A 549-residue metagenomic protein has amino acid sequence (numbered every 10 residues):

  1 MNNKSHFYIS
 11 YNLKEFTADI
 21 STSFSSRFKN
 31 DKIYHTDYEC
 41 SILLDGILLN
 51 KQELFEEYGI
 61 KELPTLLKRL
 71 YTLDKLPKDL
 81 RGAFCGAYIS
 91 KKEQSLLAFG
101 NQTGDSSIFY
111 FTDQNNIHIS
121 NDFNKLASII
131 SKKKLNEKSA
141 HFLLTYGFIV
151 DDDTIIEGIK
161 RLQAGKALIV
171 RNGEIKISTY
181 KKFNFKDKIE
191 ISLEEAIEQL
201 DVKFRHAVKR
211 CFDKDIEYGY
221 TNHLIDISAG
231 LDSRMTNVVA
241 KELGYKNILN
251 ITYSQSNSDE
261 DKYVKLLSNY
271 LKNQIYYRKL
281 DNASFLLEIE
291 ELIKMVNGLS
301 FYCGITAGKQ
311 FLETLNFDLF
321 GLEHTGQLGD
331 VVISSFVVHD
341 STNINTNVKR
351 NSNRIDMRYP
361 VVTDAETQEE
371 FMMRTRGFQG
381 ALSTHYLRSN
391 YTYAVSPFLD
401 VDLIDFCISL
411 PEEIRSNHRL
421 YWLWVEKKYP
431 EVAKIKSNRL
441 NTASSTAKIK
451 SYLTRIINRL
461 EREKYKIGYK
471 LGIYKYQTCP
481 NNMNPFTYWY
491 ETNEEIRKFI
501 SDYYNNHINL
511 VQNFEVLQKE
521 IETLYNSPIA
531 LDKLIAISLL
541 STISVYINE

Functional and structural regions predicted by a protein language model:
M1-D19, E57-K61, T65, N481-E549: Non-catalytic N-terminal targeting/anchoring module and adjacent flexible stem/linker that precedes the structured
M1-R278, N282-A283: Cysteine-centered catalytic environments shared across enzyme families
K61-L66, T72-K75, K125, K138-S139 (+12 more regions): Exposed alpha-helical structural elements
L70-D74, Y146-G147, V296-G298, T523-P528 (+1 more regions): Short loop/turn hinge sites at secondary-structure boundaries
D79-G82, D153-Q163, D215-T221, S389-N390 (+4 more regions): Short coil/turn segments at secondary-structure boundaries
G82-A83, G377-G380, G472-I473: Short, motif-level signal for alpha-helix interfacial/capping segments enriched in acidic residues and aromatics/proline
E93-Q94, N172, K182-K434, T446-I457 (+2 more regions): ATP-dependent adenylate-handling active sites, centered on carboxylate activation for C-N bond formation
V338, E431-N526: PAPS-dependent sulfotransferase catalytic core
